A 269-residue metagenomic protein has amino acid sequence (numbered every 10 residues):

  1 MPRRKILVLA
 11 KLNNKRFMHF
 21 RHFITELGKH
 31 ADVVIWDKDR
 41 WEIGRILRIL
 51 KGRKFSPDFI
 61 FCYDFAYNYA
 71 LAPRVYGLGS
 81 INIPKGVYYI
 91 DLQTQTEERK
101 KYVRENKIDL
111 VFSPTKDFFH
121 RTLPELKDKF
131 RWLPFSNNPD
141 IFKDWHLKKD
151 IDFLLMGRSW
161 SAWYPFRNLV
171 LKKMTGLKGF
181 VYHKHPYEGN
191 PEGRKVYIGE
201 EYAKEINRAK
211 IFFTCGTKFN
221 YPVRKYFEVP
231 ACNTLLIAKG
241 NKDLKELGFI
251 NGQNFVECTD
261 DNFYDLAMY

Functional and structural regions predicted by a protein language model:
P2-F55, C62-S80, P84-N251: Nucleotide-sugar donor-binding catalytic core of glycosyltransferases
T214, C258-T259: Small/polar loops that bind or transfer phosphate-bearing groups
G252-C258: A short acidic/histidine/glycine-rich donor-binding loop in glycosyltransferase catalytic cores
T259-Y269: C-terminal "capping" alpha-helix adjacent to the active site of nucleotide-linked donor transferases in cell-envelope
